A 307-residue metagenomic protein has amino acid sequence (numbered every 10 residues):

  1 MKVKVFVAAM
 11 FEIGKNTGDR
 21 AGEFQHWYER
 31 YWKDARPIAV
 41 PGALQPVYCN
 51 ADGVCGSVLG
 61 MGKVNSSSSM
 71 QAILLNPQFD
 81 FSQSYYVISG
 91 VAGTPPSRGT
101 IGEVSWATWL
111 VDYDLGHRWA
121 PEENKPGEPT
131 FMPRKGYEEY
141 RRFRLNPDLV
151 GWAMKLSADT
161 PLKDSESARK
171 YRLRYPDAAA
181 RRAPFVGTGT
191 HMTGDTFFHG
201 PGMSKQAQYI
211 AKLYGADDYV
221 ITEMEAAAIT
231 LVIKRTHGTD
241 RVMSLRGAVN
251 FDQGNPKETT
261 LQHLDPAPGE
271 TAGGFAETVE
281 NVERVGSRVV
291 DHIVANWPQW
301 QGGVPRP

Functional and structural regions predicted by a protein language model:
M1-P307: Accessory terminal and edge-of-domain segments that mediate assembly/interaction and cofactor placement around
